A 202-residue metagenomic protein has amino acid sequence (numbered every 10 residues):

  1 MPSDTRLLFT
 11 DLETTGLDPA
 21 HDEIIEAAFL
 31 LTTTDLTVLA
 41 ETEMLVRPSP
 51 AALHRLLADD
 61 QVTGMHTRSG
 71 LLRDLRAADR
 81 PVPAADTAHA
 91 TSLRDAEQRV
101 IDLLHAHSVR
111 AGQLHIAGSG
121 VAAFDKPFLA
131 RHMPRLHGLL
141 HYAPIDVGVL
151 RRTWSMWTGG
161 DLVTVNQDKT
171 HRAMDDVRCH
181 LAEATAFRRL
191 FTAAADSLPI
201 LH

Functional and structural regions predicted by a protein language model:
P2-L8, T15-S119: Conserved non-catalytic scaffold segment of RNase H-like nuclease domains
F9, L103, H137-Y142, W157 (+1 more regions): Tryptophan-centric aromatic hotspots in well-structured domains and transmembrane helices
D11-E13, T33, D125, D146 (+1 more regions): Acidic active-site catalytic centers that drive phospho-/nucleotidyl reactions and related ester hydrolyses
S92, A96-V100, D125-F128, H132 (+1 more regions): Amphipathic alpha-helical interface surfaces
L104-S108, F124-Y142: Substrate-recognition/cap helix-loop segment adjacent to the acidic, metal-dependent catalytic center of Asp-based
H115-A122, P127, H132, G160-H202: Acidic, Mg2+-coordinating catalytic module of metal-dependent nucleases/exonucleases that use a two-metal-ion mechanism
H141-G159: Short, flexible loop segments at boundaries between secondary-structure elements
